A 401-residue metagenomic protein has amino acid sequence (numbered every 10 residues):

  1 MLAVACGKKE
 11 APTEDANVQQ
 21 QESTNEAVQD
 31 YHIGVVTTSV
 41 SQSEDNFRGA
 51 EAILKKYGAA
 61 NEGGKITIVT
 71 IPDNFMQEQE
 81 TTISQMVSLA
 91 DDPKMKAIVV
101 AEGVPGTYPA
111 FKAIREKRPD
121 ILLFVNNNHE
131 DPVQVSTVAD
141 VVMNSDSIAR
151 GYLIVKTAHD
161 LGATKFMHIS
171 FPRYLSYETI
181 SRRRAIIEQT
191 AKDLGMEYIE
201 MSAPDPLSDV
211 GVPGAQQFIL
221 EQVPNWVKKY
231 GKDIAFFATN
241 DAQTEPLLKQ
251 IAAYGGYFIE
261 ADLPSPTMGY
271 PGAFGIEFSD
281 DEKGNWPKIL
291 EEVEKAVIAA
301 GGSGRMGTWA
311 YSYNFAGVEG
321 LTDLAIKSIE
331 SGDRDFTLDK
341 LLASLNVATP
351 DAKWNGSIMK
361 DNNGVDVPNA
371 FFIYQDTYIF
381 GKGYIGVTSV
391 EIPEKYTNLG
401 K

Functional and structural regions predicted by a protein language model:
L2-A5: C-terminal motif of bacterial Sec signal peptides marking the signal peptidase cleavage site
N25-I83, V99-P105, I180: Extracytoplasmic "Venus flytrap"
G34-T37, D92-G103, I121-N126, M167-I169 (+4 more regions): Periplasmic-binding protein-like
A50, S147-E200, A325, I329: An alpha-beta-alpha
I114-S145: Flexible loop/hinge segments that line or gate small-molecule binding clefts
V133-T157, P172-Y174, M306-Y313: Short beta-strand elements at the ligand-binding edges of bilobed clamshell
A191-Y198, E245-G332: Extracellular/periplasmic periplasmic-binding protein-like sensory domains
R305-N314, I326-G400: Segments of small-molecule ligand-sensing domains
